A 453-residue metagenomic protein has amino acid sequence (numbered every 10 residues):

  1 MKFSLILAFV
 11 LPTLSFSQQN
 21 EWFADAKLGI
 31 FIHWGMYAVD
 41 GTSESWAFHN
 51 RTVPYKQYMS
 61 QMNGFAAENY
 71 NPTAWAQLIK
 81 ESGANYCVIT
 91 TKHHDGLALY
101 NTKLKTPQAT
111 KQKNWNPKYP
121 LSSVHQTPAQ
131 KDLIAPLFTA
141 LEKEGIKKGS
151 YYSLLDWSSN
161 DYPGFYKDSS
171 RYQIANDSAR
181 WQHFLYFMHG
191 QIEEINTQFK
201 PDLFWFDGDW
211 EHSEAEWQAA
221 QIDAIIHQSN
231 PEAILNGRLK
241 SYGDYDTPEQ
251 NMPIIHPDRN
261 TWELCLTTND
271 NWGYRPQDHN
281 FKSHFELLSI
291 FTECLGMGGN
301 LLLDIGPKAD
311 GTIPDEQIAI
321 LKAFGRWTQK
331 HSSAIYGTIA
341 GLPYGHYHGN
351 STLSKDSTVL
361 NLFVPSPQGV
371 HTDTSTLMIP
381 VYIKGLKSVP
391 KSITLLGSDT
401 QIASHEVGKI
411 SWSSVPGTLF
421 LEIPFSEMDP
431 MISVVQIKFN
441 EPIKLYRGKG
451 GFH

Functional and structural regions predicted by a protein language model:
M1-Q18: Bacterial Sec-dependent N-terminal signal peptides
Q18-H453: Mature catalytic domains of secreted/periplasmic carbohydrate-active enzymes
